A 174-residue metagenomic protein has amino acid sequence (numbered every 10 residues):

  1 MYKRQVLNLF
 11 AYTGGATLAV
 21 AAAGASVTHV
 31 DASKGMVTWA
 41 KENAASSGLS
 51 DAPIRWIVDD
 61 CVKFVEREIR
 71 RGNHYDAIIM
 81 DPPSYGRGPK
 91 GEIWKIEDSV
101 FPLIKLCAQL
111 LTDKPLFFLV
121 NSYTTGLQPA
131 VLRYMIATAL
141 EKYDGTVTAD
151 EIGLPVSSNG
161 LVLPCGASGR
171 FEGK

Functional and structural regions predicted by a protein language model:
M1-Q5: Conserved small/polar residues in nucleotide/adenosyl-binding loops
N8: Class I SAM-dependent methyltransferase core
T13-A25: Conserved SAM-binding loop of SAM-dependent methyltransferases across substrates and taxa, primarily the Class I
S26-D31: Conserved SAM-binding motif I beta-strand of class I
S33-I79: S-adenosyl-L-methionine
V58, A77-L106: Mobile active-site "lid"/loop adjacent to the S-adenosyl-L-methionine
L106, L111-F117: Short glycine-dipeptide loop
P115-K174: C-terminal catalytic and target-recognition region of SAM-dependent MTase-like enzymes, primarily methyltransferases
